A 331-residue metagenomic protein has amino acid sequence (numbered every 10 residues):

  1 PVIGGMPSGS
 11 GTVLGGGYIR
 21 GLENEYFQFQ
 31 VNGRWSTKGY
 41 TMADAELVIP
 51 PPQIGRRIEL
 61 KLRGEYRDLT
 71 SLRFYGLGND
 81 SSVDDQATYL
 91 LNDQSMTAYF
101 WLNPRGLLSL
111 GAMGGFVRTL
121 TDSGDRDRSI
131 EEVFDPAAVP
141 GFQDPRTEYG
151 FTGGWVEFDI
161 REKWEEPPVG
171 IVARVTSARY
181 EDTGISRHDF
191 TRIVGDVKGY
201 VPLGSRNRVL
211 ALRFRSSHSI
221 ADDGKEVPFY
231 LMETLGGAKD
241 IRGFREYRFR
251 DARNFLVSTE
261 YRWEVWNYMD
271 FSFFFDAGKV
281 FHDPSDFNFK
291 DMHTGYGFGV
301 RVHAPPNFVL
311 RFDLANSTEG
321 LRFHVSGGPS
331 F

Functional and structural regions predicted by a protein language model:
P1, S10, S129-W266, F271-F273 (+1 more regions): C-terminal outer-membrane beta-barrel translocator/porin domains of Gram-negative envelope proteins and their
P1-K61, G111, T121-D122, D135-P168 (+6 more regions): Outer-membrane beta-barrel initiation region
I3-G5, G16, V31-W35, L60-T70 (+9 more regions): Transmembrane beta-barrel strands of outer-membrane/channel proteins
G5, Q30-S36, D85-Y89, Y99 (+5 more regions): Outer-membrane beta-barrel domain signature
G16, M42-L47, L72-D80, D122-E131 (+5 more regions): Outer-membrane beta-barrel translocator domains and adjoining extracellular loop/strand segments of Gram-negative
G16-R20, A45-I49, M96-L102, G114 (+8 more regions): Residues on the lipid-exposed face of transmembrane beta-strands in outer-membrane beta-barrel proteins
G21, E25, R34-Y40, R67-S71 (+8 more regions): Sequence/structural signature of outer-membrane beta-barrel proteins
I54-L102, S216-L235, L310, L314 (+1 more regions): Outer-membrane beta-barrel translocator/channel fold
